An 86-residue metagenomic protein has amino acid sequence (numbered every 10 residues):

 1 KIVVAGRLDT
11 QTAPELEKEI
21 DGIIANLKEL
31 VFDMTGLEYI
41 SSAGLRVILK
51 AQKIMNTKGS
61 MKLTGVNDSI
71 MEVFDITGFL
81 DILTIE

Functional and structural regions predicted by a protein language model:
K1-A5, L30: Short, aliphatic-rich beta-strand segments
T10-L83: Amphipathic alpha-helical interaction surfaces in cytosolic regulatory modules
